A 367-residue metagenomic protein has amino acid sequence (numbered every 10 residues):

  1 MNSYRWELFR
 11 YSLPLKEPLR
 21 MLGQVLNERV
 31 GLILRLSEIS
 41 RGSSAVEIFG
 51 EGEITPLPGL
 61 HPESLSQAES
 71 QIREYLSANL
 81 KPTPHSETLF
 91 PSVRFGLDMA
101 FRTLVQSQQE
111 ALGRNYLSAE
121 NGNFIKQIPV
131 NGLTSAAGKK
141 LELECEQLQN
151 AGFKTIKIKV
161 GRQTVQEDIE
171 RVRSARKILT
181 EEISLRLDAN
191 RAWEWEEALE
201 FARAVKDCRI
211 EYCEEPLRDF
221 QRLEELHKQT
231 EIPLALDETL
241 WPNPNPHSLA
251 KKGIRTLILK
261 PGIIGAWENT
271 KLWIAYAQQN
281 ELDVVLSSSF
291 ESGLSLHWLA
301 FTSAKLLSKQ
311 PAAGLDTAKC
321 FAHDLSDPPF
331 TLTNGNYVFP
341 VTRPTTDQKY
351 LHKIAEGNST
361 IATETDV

Functional and structural regions predicted by a protein language model:
N2-L185, N190-A192, E196-L199, R203-K206 (+1 more regions): N-terminal capping/lid subdomain adjacent to the active-site entrance of alpha/beta enzymes
F9-Y11, L133, D237, S287 (+1 more regions): Conserved beta-strand termini and adjacent loop/short-helix elements that scaffold enzyme active sites in alpha/beta
S37, T55, G262, S287-S289 (+2 more regions): Short, loop-centered acidic/histidine patches that primarily coordinate divalent metals
I48-G50, F95, E211, L234 (+1 more regions): Exposed, low-complexity/repetitive linear segments and helix-based recognition motifs, biased toward charged/polar
Q163-H297, S303, F321-L332: Catalytic core of soluble alpha/beta enzymes
G293-H297, F301-A304, Q310-P311, K349 (+2 more regions): Surface-exposed amphipathic alpha-helical tracts and adjacent flexible/coil segments at the periphery of soluble enzymes
L307-K319: Short helix/strand-capping turn motifs
